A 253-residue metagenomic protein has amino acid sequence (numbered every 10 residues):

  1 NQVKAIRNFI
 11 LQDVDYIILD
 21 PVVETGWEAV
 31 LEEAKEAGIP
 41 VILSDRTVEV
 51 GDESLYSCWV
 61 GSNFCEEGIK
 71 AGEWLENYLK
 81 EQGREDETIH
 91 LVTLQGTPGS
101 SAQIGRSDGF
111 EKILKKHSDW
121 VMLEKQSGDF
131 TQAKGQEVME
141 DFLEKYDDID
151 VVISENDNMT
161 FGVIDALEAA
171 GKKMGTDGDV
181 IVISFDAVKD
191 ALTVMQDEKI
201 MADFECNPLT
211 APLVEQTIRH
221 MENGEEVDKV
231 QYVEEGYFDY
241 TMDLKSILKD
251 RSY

Functional and structural regions predicted by a protein language model:
N1, H90-T93, E111-Q132, E234: Short beta-strand elements in bilobed, periplasmic/extracellular small-molecule ligand-binding domains
Q2, W59-T88, K134-Q136, A187-A191 (+1 more regions): Hydrophobic alpha-helical segments within soluble ligand-binding/sensing domains
I6-L11, D15-E36, F110, E124-T193: Hydrophobic alpha-helical
Y16, P21, S57-W59, I89-P98: Short beta-strand segments enriched in small/hydrophobic residues
A29-E66, H90, V188-V194: Flexible loop/hinge segments that line or gate small-molecule binding clefts
E67-W74, S101-W120, K134, V138 (+1 more regions): Short, solvent-exposed amphipathic alpha-helices that sit in or adjacent to ligand/effector-binding or catalytic
T88-A102, I113-L114, C206-Y253: Hinge/cleft segment of the Venus flytrap/periplasmic-binding protein
D165-P208, E215-Y232: Exported/periplasmic ABC-transporter solute-binding proteins
